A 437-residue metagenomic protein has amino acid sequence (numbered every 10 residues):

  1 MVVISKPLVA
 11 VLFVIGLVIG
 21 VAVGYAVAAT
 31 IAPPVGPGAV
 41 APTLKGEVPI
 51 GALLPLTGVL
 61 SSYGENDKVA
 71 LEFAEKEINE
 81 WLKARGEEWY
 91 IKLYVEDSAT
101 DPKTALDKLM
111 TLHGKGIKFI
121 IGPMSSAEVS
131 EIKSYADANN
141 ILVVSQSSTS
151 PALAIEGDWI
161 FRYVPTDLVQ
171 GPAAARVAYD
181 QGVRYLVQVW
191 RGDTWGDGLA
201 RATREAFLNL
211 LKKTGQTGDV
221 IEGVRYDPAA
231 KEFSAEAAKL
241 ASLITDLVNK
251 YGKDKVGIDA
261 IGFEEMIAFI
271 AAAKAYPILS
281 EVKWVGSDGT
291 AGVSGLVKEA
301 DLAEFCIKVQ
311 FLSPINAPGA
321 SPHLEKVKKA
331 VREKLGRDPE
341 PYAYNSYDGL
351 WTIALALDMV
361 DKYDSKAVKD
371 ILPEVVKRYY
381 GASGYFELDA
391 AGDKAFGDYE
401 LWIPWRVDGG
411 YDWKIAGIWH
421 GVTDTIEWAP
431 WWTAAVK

Functional and structural regions predicted by a protein language model:
V2-K437: Extracytosolic ligand-binding ectodomains
